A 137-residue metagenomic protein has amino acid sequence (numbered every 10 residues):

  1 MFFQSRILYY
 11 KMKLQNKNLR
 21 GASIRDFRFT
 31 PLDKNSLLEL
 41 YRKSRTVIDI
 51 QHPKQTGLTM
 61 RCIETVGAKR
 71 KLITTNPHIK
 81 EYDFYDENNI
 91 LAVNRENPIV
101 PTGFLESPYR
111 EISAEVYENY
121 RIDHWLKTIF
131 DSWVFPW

Functional and structural regions predicted by a protein language model:
M1-Q55, T59, T75-I79, I122-W137: Nucleotide-sugar donor-binding catalytic core of glycosyltransferases
M12-N16, E64, E87-I90: Short low-complexity, flexible loop/linker segments enriched in glycine and/or proline with clustered acidic
G21-R25, G67, K71-W137: Pol beta-like nucleotidyltransferase catalytic core
R42-S44, E64-K69: Conserved donor-binding/catalytic loop of nucleotide-activated donor transferases
T59-C62, F84-Y85: A short acidic (Asp/Glu
